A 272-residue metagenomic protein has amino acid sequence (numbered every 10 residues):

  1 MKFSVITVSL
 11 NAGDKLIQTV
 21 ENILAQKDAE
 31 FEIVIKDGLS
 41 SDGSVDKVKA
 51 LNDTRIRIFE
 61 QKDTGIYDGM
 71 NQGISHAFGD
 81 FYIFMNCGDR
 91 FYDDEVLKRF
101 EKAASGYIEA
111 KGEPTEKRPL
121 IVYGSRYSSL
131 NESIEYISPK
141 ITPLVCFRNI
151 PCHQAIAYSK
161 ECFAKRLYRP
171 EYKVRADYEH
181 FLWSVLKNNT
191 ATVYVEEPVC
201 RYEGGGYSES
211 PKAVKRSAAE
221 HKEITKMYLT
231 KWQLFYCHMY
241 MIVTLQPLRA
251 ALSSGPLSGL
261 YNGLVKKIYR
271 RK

Functional and structural regions predicted by a protein language model:
K2-S4, E32, E179: Cell-envelope/extracellular polymer assembly enzymes that use nucleotide-activated donors
E21-E30: Short, acidic, metal-binding catalytic loop of nucleotide-sugar glycosyltransferases
E30-L39, F59-K62: Short beta-strand/loop segment that forms part of the nucleotide-sugar
D37-D46, N86: A conserved acidic beta->alpha catalytic loop
Q61-A77: Glycine-rich, basic loop-to-helix element that forms the pyrophosphate-binding segment of sugar-nucleotide handling
Y82: Short aromatic/hydrophobic "clamp" motif used to bind/position activated sugar donors
R90, D94-E135: Conserved donor NDP-sugar-binding/catalytic core segment of glycosyltransferases
I134-E220: Conserved nucleotide-sugar donor-binding catalytic segment
